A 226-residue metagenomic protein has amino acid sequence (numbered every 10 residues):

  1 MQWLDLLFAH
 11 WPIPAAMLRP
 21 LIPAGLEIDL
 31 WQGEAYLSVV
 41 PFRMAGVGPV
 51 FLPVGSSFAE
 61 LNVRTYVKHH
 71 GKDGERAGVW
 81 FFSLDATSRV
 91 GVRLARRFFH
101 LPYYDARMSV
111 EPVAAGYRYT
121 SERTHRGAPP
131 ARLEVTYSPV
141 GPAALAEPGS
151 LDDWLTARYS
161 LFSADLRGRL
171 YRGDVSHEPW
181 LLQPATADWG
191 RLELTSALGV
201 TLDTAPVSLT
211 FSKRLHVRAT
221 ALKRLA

Functional and structural regions predicted by a protein language model:
M1, D5-H10: Short amphipathic
W3, G55-A59, F211: Solvent-exposed loop and beta-edge segments used for protein-protein assembly and interaction
L6, N62-A226: Internal, well-folded beta-alpha domain core
A15-V63: Glycine/small-residue-rich interface belts in oligomeric ring/scaffold proteins and their assembly partners
